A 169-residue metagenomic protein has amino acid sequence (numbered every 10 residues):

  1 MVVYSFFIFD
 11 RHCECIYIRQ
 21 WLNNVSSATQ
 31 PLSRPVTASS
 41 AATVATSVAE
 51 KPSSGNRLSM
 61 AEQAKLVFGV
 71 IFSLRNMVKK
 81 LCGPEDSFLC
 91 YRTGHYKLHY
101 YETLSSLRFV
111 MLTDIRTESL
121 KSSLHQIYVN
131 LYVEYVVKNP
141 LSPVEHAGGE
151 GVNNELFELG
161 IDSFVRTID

Functional and structural regions predicted by a protein language model:
M1-D169: Intrinsically disordered, Ser/Thr-rich regulatory regions of eukaryotic membrane-trafficking proteins
